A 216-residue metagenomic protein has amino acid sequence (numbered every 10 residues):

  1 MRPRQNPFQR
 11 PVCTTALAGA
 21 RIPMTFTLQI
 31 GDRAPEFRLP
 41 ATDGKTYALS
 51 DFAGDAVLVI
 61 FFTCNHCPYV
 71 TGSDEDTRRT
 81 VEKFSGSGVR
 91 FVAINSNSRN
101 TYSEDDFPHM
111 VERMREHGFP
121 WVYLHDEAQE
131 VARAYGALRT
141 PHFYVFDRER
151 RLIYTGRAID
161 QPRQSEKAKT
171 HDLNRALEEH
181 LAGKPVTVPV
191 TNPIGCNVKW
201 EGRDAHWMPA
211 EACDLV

Functional and structural regions predicted by a protein language model:
R2, N6-P189, D204, A212-V216: Chalcogenol-based redox active-site neighborhoods
N192-D204: A short, charged, Gly/Pro-tolerant segment at domain boundaries
W207: Short terminal or interdomain "cap/linker" segment that borders an active site or interface and mediates
